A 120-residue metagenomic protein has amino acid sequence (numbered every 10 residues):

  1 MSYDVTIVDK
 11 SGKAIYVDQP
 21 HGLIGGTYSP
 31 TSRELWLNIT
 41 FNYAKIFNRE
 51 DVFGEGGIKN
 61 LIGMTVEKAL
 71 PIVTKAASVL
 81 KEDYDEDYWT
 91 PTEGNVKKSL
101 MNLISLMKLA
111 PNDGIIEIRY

Functional and structural regions predicted by a protein language model:
M1-Y120: Acidic (Asp/Glu-rich) sequence patches and key acidic residues that form negatively charged surfaces used
